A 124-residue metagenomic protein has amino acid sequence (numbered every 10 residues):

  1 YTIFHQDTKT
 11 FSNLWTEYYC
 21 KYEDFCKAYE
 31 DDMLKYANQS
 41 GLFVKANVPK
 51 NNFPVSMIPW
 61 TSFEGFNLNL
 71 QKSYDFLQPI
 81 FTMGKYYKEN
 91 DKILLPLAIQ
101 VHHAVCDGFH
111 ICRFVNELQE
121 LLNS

Functional and structural regions predicted by a protein language model:
Y1-H5: Conserved alpha/beta cores of soluble small-molecule-handling proteins
D7-W60: Helical lid/core segments from catalytic subdomains that handle acyl or acyl-like groups
W15-T16, C20-E23, K35, D75-S124: Active-site-proximal acidic secondary-structure segment that organizes catalysis
F43, K50-K92: Flexible, Gly/Pro-enriched loop and linker segments at secondary-structure and domain junctions
A46-F66, V105-N123: Short flexible/disordered coil segments
